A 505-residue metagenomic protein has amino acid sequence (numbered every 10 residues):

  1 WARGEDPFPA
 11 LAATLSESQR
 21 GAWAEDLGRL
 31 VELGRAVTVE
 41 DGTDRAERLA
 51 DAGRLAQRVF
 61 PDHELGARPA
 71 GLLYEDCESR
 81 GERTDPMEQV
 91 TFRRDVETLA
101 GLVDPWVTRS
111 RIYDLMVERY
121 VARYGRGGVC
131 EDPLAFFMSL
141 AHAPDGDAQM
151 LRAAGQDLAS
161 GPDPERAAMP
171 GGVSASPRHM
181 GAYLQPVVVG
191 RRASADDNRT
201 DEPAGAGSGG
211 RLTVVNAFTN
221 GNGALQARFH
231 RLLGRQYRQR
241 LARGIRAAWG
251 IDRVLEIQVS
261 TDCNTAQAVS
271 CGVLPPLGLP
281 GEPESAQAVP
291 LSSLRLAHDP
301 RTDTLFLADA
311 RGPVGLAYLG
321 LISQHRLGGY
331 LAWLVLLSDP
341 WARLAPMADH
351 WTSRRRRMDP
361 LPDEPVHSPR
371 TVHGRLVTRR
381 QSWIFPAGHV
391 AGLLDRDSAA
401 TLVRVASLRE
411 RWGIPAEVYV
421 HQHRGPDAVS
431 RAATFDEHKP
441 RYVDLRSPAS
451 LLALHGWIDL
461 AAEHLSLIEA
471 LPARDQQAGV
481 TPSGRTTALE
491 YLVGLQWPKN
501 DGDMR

Functional and structural regions predicted by a protein language model:
W1-A266, L305, P415, V420-R505: Type-3 copper protein
T261-L279: Long, compositionally biased intrinsically disordered terminal regions
V273-G278, E284-R505: Long C-terminal appendages of very large multidomain proteins
